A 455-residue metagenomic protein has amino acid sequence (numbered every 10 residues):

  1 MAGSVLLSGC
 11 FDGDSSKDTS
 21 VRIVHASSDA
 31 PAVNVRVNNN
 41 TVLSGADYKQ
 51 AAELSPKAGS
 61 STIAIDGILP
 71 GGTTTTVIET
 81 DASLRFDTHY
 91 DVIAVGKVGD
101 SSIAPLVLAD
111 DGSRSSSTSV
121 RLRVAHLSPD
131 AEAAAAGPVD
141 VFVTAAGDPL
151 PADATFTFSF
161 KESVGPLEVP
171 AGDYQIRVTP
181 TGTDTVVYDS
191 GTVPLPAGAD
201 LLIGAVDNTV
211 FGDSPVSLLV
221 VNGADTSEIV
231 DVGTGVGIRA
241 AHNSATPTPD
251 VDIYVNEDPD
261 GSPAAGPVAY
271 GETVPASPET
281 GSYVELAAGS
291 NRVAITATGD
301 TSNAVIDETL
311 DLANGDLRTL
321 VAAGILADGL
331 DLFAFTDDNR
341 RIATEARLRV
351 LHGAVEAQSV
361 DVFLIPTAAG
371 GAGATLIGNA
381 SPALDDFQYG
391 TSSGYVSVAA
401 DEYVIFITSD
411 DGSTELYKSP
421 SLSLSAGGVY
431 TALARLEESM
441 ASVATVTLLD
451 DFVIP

Functional and structural regions predicted by a protein language model:
M1-S8: Sec-dependent bacterial lipoprotein signal peptides
C10-P455: Intrinsically disordered, low-complexity polar regions and short flexible loop motifs
